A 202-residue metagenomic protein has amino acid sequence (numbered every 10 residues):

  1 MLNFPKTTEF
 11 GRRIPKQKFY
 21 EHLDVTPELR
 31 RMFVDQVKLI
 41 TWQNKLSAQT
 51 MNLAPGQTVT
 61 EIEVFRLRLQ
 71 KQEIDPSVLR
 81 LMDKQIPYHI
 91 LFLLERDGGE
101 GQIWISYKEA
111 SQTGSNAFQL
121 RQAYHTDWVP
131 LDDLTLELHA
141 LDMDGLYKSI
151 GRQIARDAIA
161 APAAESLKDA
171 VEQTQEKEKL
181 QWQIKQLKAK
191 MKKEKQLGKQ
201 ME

Functional and structural regions predicted by a protein language model:
M1-R96: N-terminal, leucine/charged-rich tether regions that mediate assembly and partner docking in large macromolecular
K6, K16-K18, K38, K45 (+8 more regions): Context-gated lysine
E9, E21, E28, E61-E63 (+7 more regions): Glutamate identity and glutamate-enriched acidic tracts
L53-Y147: N-terminal globular core domains of eukaryotic regulatory proteins
N116-Q200: Mixed-charge (acidic/basic) macromolecular-recognition segments
